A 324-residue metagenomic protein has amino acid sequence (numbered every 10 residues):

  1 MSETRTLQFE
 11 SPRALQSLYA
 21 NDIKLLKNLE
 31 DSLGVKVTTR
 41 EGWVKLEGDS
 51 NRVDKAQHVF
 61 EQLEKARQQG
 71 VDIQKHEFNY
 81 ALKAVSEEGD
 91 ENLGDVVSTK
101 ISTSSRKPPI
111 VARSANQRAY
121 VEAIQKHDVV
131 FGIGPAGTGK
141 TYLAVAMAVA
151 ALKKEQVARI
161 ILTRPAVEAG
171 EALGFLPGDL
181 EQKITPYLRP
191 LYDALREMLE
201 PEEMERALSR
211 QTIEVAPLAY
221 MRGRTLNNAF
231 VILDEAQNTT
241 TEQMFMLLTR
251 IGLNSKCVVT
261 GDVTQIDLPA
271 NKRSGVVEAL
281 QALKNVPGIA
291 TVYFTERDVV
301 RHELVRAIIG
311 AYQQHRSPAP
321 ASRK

Functional and structural regions predicted by a protein language model:
M1-Q16: Short glycine-/aliphatic-rich beta-strand segments at the starts of folded cytosolic domains
F9-S11, T39-E41, G48, R164 (+2 more regions): Flexible glycine-/small-residue-rich
A14-D31: Short amphipathic alpha-helix segments
K27, L33-K36, R40-G42: Compact, well-ordered interaction domains used in eukaryotic information-processing assemblies
T38-V97: Interdomain "pre-motor" coupling segment immediately N-terminal to P-loop NTPase/helicase cores
L82-R113, Q125: Proteins enriched for Cys/Gly/acidic motifs involved in redox and nucleic-acid/cofactor modification
S105-A115, A123-L233, Q237-K324: Conserved helicase motor core of SF1/SF2 NTP-dependent helicases
